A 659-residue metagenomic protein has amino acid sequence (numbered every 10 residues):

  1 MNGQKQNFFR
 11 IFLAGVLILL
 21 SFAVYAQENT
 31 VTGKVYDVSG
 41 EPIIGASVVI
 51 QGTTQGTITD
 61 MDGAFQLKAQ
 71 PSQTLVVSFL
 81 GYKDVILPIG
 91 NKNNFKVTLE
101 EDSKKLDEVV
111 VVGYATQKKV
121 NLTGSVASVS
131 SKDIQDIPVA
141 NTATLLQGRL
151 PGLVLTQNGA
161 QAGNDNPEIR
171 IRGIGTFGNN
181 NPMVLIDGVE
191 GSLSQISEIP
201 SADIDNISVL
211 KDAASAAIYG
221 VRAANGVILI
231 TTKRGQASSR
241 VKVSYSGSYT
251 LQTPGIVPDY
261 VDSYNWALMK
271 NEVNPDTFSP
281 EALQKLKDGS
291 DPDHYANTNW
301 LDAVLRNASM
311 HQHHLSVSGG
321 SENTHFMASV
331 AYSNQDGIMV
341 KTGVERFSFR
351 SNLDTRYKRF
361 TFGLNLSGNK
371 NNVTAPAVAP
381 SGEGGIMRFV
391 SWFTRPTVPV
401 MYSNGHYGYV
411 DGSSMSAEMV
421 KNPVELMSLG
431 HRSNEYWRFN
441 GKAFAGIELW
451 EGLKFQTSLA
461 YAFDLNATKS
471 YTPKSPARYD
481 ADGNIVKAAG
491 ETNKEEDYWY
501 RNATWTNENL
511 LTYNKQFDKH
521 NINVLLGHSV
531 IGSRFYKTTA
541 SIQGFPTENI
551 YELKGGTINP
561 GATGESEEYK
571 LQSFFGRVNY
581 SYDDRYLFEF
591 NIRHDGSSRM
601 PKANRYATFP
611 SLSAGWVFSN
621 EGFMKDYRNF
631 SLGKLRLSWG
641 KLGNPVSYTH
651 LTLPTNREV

Functional and structural regions predicted by a protein language model:
M1-R350, D354-S367, P380, N440-G441: Short, small/polar-rich motifs associated with maturation and membrane association, primarily at protein termini
V139, M310, S321-E322, Y357-F360 (+5 more regions): Outer-membrane beta-barrel channels and translocator barrels
A162, A237-N297, G337-V340, V344 (+5 more regions): Surface-exposed loop/interface segments of Gram-negative outer-membrane beta-barrel transport/assembly proteins
I204, F349, F574-V578, Y586-G596 (+1 more regions): Extended, hydrophobic alpha-helical segments in both membrane/secreted and soluble proteins
G247, V330-D336, F588-S597, L637: Transmembrane beta-strand segments that form the barrel wall of outer-membrane beta-barrel proteins
K602-A607: Short glycine/threonine-rich loop-to-helix capping motif typified by GTGT followed within a few residues by an Asp-Pro
